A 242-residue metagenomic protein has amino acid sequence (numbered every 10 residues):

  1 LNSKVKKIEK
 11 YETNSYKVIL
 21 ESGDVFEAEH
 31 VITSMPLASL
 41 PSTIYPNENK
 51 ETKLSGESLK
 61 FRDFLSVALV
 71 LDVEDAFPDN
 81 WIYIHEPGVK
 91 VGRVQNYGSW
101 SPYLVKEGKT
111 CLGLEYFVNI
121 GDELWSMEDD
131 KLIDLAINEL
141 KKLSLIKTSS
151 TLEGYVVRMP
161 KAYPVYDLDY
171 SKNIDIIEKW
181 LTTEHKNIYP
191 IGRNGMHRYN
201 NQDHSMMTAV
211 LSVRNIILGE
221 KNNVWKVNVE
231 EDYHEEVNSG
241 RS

Functional and structural regions predicted by a protein language model:
L1: Conserved active-site beta-strand element of glycosyltransferases/polysaccharide synthases
K4-D130, D134-L145, V157, S171 (+2 more regions): Mid-domain catalytic core of redox enzymes that form a hydrophobic substrate pocket/lid adjacent to a catalytic redox
P41-S42, P164, R198: Glycine/Thr-rich phosphate-binding loops of Rossmann-like dinucleotide-binding domains
T148-L152: Flexible, glycine/charged-enriched surface loops at secondary-structure junctions
K161: Juxtacatalytic substrate-recognition/specificity segment
L168-S242: C-terminal lid/capping helical subdomain adjacent to the catalytic/cofactor pocket in oxidative enzymes
